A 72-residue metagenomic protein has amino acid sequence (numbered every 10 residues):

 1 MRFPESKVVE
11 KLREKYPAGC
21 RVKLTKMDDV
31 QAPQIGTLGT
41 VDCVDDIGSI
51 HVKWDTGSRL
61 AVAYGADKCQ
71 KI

Functional and structural regions predicted by a protein language model:
R2-I72: Basic/aromatic-rich interaction segments and small domains that mediate binding to polyanionic partners
